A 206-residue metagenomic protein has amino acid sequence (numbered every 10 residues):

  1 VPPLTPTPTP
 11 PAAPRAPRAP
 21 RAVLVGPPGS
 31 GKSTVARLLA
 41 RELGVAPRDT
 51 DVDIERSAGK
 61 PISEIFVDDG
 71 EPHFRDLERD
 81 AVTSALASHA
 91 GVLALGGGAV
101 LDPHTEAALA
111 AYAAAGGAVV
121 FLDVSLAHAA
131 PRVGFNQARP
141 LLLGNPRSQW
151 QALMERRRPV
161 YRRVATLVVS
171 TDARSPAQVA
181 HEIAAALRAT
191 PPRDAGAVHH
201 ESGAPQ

Functional and structural regions predicted by a protein language model:
P2-R18, E42, A118, S148 (+1 more regions): NTP-dependent small-molecule kinase module
L24: Hydrophobic anchor at the beta1->P-loop junction of P-loop NTPases
P27: P-loop (Walker A) phosphate-binding loop of NTP-binding proteins
K32: Conserved lysine of the Walker
V35: Hydrophobic positions on the alpha1 helix immediately C-terminal to the Walker A/P-loop
D49-A110, R139, R147, Q151: ATP-dependent small-molecule kinase phosphotransfer cores that center on conserved nucleotide phosphate-binding segments
G97-V100, S125-A127, R174: Short glycine-rich anion-binding loops that position phosphate/pyrophosphate groups of nucleotides and phosphorylated
A114-P159: A glycine- and Lys/Arg-enriched "phosphate-lid" helix/loop adjacent to the NTP-binding pocket of small-molecule kinases
